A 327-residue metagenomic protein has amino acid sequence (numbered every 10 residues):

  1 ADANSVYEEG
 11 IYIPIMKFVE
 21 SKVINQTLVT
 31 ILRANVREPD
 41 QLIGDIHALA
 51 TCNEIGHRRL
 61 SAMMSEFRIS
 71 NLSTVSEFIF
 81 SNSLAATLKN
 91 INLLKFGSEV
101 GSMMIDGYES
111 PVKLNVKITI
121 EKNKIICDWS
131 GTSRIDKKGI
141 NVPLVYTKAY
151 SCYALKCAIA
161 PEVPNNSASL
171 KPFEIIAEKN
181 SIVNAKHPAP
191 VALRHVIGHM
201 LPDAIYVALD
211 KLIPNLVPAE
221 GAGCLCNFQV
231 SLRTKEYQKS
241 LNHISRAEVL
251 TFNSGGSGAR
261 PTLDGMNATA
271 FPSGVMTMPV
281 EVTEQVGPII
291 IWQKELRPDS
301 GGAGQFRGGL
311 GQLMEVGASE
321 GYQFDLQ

Functional and structural regions predicted by a protein language model:
A1-Q327: Glycine/proline-enriched, intrinsically flexible loops and inter-domain linkers
